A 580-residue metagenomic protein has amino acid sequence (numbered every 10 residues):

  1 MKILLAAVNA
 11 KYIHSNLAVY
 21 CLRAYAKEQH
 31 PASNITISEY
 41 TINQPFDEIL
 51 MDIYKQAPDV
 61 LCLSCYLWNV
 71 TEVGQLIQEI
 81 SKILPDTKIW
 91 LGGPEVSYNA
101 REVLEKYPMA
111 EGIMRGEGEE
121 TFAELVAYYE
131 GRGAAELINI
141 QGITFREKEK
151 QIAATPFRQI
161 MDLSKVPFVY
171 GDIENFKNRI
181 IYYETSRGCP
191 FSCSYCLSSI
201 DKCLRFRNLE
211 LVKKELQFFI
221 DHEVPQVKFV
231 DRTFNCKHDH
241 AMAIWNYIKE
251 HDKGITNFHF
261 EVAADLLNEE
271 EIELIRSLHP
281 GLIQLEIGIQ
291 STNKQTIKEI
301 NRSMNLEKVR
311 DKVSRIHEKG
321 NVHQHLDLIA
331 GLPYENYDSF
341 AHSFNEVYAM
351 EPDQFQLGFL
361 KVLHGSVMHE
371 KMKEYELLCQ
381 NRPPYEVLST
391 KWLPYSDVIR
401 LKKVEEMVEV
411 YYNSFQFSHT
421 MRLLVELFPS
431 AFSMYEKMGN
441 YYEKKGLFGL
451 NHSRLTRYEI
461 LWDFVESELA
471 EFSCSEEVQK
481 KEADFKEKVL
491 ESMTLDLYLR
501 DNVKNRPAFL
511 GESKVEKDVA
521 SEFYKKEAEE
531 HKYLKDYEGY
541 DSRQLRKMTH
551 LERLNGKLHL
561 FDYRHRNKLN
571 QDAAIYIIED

Functional and structural regions predicted by a protein language model:
M1-I3, I140, T144-T185, L560 (+1 more regions): N-terminal [4Fe-4S]-dependent radical SAM core
K2-A6, N34, F46, D59 (+1 more regions): Radical SAM enzyme core and accessory elements
A6-V8, S64, G92, V230: Short hydrophobic segments within beta-strands
N9-A18, C65-V70: A short, glycine/small-residue-rich beta-strand->loop->alpha-helix junction that serves as a flexible
Y25, S33-F157: Glycine-rich beta-alpha loop elements in corrinoid/cobalamin-binding modules across cobalamin-dependent enzymes
A57-D59, H238, E250-K253, N257-L266 (+1 more regions): A structural motif corresponding to the C-terminal lobe/cap of the Radical SAM core domain
S164-E318: Radical SAM [4Fe-4S] cluster-binding motif and immediate context
